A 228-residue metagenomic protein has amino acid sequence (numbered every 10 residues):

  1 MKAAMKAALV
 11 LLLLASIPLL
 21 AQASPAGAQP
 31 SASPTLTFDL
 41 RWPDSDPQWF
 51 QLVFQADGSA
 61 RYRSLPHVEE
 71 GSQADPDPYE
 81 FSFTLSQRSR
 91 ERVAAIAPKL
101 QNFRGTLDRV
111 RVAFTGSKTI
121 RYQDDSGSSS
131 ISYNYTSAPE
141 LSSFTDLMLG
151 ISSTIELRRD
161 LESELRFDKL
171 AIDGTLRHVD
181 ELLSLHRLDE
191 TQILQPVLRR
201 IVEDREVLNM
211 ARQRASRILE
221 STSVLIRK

Functional and structural regions predicted by a protein language model:
M1-M5: N-terminal secretory signal peptides that target proteins for export/translocation
A8-P18: Bacterial N-terminal signal peptides
A21-W42, R104-K228: Short, well-ordered, aromatic-rich surface patches in folded extracellular/luminal domains
P30-P34, R41-A74: N-terminal secretory signal peptides
T37-D39, P47, D75-E80, L100-L107: N-terminal post-signal-peptidase region of extra-cytosolic proteins
Q51-Q55, S72-L85, S126-S137: Short amphipathic beta-strand/extended segments with alternating polar/hydrophobic composition
R63-F81, V179, Q195-R199: Acidic/histidine-rich, surface-exposed loop or edge segments in extracytoplasmic proteins
S86-R109: Charged, amphipathic alpha-helical segments
